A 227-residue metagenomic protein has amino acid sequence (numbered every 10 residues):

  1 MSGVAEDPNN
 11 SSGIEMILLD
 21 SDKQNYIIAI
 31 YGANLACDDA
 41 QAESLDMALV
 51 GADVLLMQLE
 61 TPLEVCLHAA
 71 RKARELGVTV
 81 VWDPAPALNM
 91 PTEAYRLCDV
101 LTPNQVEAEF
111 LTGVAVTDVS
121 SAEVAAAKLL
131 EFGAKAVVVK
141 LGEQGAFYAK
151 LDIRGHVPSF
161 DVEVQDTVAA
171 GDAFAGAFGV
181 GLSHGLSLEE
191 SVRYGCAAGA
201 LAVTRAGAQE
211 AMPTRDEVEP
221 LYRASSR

Functional and structural regions predicted by a protein language model:
M1-D53, E219-R227: Conserved N-terminal subdomain of the carbohydrate kinase-like
M1-S2, V80, V137, R154: Hydrophobic anchor at the start of a short beta-strand that flanks the dinucleotide cofactor-binding loop
S21, G32-A33, E60, A85 (+2 more regions): Short, surface-exposed acidic/glycine-rich loop or hinge patches that mediate macromolecular interfaces
N25-I27, A108-T112, A211: A short acidic, helix-capping loop that chelates divalent metal ions and anchors anionic groups
A33, E107-E109, V162-E163: A short, flexible beta-alpha/helix-coil linker loop
L45, A52-V124, Q144-A146: Conserved beta-alpha-beta core of the PfkB/ribokinase-like small-molecule kinase fold
L88-L97, V119-R227: Conserved phosphate-binding/catalytic region of the ribokinase-like
